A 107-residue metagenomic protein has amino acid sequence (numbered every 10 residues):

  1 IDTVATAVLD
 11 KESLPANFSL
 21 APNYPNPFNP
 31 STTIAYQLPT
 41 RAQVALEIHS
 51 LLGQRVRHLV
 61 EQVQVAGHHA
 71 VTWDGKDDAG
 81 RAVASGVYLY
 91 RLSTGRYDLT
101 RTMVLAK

Functional and structural regions predicted by a protein language model:
D2-A5, A106-K107: Extracellular interdomain linker/stem segments of modular secreted and single-pass surface proteins
A7-S50, H58, Q62, W73 (+1 more regions): Glycine-centered coil/turn sites that cap beta-strands in beta-rich domains
V56-R57, V83: Generic structural signal for well-ordered beta-strand positions
V63-A66, R81, S85-K107: C-terminal tail/sorting-segment detector
G67-V71: Short strand-edge motifs at loop-to-beta-strand transitions and within beta-strands of extracellular beta-rich domains
W73-A79: Short, hydrophobic beta-strand segments
